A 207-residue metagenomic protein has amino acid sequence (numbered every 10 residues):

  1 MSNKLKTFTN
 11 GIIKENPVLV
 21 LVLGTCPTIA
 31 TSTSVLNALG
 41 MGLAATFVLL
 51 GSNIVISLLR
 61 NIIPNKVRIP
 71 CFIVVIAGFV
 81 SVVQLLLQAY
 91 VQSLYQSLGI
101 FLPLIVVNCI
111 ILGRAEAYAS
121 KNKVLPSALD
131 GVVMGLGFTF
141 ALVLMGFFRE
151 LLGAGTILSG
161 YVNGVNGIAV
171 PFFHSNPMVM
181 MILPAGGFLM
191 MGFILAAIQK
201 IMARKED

Functional and structural regions predicted by a protein language model:
T7-N10, S57-N61, P126-M134: Short amphipathic alpha-helical coupling elements at transmembrane boundaries
L23-I29, A45-T46, L50, A77-Q84 (+4 more regions): Hydrophobic core segments of alpha-helical transmembrane domains in multi-pass membrane transport and ion-translocation
V35-G51, C71, Y95-V106: Structural signature of hydrophobic alpha-helical transmembrane segments
G51-N65, L112-N122, A197-Q199: C-terminal ends of transmembrane helices
I63-I76, S97-P103, S127-D130: Cytoplasmic-side transmembrane-helix entry/capping segments in multi-pass membrane proteins
V82-S97: Transmembrane alpha-helix boundary signature
G131-G153: Hydrophobic alpha-helical membrane-insertion segments
L158-M181: Short, membrane-exposed interhelical loops at transmembrane-helix boundaries
